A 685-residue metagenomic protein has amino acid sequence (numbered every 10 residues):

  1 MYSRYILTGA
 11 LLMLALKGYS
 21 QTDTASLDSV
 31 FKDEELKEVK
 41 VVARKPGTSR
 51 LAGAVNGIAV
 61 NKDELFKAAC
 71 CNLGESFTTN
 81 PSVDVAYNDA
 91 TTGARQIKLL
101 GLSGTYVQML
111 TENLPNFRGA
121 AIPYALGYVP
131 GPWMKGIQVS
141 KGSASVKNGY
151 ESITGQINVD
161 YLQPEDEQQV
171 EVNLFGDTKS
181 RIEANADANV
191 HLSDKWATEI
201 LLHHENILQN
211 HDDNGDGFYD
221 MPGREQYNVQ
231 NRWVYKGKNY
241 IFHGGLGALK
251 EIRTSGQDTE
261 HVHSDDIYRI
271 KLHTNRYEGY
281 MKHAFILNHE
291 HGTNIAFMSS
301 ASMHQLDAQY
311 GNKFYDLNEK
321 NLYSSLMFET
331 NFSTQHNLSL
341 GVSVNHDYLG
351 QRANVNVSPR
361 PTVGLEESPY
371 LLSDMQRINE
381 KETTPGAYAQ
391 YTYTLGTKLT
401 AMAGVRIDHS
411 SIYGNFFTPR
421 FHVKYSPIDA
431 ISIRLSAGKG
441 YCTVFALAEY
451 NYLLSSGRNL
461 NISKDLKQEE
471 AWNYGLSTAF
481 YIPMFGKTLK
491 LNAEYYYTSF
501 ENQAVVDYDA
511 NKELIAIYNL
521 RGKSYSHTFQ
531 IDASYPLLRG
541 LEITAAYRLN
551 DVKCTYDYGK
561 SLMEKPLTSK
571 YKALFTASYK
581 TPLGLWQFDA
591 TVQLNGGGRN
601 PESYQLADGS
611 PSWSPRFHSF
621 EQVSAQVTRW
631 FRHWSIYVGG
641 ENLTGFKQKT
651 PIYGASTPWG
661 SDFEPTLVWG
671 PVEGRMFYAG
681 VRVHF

Functional and structural regions predicted by a protein language model:
T24, I207-N228, V234-I295, A301-E319: Flexible loop and strand-edge segments within Gram-negative outer membrane beta-barrel domains
E35-A68, Q96, I137: N-terminal periplasmic "start-of-domain" segments of outer-membrane beta-barrel proteins
L73-S76, R95-K98, A125-P130, V139 (+3 more regions): N-terminal periplasmic accessory domains that precede and gate Gram-negative outer-membrane beta-barrel machines
G74-P115: Extracytoplasmic beta-strand/coil segments of soluble accessory domains associated with Gram-negative outer-membrane
L114-K141, V229, S463: Short acidic/polar hinge/loop motifs at secondary-structure boundaries that mediate gating or recognition
N294-A308, S426, R434, K467-Y525: Membrane-embedded beta-barrel scaffold of Gram-negative outer-membrane proteins
T394-T397, Y495-S499, N519-Y604, R682-H684: Gram-negative outer-membrane beta-barrel transporters
I543, L594-S603, T628-F685: C-terminal beta-signal and adjacent terminal beta-strands/loops of Gram-negative outer-membrane beta-barrel proteins
